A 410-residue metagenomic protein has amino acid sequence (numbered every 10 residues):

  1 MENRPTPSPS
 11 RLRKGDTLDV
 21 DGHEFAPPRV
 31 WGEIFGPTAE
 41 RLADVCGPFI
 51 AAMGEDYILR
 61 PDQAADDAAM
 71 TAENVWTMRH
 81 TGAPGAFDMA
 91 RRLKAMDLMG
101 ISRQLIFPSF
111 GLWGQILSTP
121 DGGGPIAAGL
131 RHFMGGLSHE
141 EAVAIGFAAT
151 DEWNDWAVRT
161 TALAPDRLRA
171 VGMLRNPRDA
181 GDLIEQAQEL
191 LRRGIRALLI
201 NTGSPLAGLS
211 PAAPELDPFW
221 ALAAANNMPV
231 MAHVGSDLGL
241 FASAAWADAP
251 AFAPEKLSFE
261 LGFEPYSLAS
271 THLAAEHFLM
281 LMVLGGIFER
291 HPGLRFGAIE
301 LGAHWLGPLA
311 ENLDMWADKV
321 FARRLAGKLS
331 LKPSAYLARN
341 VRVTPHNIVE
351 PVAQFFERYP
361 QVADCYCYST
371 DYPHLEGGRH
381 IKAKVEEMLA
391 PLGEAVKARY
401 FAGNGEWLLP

Functional and structural regions predicted by a protein language model:
E2-L18, P28-A83, A90-R103, A148 (+10 more regions): Mid-to-C-terminal alpha-helical segments outside catalytic/metal-binding sites
N3, R169, A187, L191-C365: Catalytic pocket-lining loop regions of alpha/beta-barrel enzymes, especially the amidohydrolase/enolase/GH5 lineages
G15, H23, H80-P84, E141-A149 (+6 more regions): Conserved aromatic-histidine-acidic binding/catalytic patches
L18-V20, A232, I299, T370: Active-site flanking residues adjacent to catalytic metal/cofactor-binding acidic residues
F25-A26, L112-G114, P177-A180, L206-G208 (+5 more regions): Flexible loop/turn segments at secondary-structure boundaries
P28, G32-A83, D121-V143, L240-S270 (+1 more regions): Active-site gating loops and adjacent loop-to-helix segments of metal-dependent hydrolytic enzymes
A90-K94, M99-Q104, F110-F241, D248-A251: Extended, charged catalytic domains and RNA/DNA-binding interfaces, predominantly in divalent-metal-using enzymes
L117-G122, E311-D314, L389: A short secondary-structure junction motif
